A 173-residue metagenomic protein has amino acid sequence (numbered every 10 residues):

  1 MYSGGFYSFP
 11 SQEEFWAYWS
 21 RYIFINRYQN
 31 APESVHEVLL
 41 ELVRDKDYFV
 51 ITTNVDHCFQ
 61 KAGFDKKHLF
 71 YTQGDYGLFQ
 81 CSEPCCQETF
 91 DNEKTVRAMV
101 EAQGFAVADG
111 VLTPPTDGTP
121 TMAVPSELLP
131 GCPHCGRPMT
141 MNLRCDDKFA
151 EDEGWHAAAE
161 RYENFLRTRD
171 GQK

Functional and structural regions predicted by a protein language model:
M1-K173: Conserved catalytic alpha/beta core of Sir2/sirtuin-type deacylases, generalized to analogous enzyme cores that bind
